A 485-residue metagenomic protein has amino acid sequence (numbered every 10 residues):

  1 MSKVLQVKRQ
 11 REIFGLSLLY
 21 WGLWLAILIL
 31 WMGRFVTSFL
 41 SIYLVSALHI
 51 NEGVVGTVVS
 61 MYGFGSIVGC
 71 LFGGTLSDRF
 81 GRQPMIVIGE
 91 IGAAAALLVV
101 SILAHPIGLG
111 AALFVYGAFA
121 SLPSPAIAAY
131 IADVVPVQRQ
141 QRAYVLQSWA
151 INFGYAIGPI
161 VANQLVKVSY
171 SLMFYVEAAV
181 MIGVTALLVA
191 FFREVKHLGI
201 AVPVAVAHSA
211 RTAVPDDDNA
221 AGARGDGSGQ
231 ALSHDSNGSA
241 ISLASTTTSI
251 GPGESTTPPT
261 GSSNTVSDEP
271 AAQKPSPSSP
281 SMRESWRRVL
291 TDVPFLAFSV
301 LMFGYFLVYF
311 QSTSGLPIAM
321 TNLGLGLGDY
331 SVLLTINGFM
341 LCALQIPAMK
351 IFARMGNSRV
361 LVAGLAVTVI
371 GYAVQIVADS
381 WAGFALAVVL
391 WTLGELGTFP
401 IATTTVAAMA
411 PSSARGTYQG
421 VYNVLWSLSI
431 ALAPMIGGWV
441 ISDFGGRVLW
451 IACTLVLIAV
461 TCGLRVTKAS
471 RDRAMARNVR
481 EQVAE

Functional and structural regions predicted by a protein language model:
M1-S17, V195-F298, E481-E485: Juxtamembrane intracellular "pre-TM" segments in multi-pass secondary transporters
I13-G63, L296-L333: Helix-loop boundary and gating motifs at the non-cytosolic
F35, G63-L71, Y155-A156, G338-I346 (+1 more regions): Residue-level signature of mid-helix packing/kink "hotspots" within the transmembrane helices of 12-pass Major
V68-A104: Conserved MFS/SLC helix-loop-helix module at the cytosolic interface between two early adjacent transmembrane helices
G69-G81, V166, L344-N357, I441: Helix-to-loop junctions at the C-terminal end of transmembrane segments in multipass secondary transporters
P84-L98, R359-V374: Structural signature of the two symmetry-related core transmembrane helices
F114-I151: Cytoplasmic helix-loop-helix junction between adjacent transmembrane helices in 12-TM secondary transporters
M173-A190, W450-V466: Symmetry-related core transmembrane helices of the 12-TM Major Facilitator Superfamily/SLC fold
